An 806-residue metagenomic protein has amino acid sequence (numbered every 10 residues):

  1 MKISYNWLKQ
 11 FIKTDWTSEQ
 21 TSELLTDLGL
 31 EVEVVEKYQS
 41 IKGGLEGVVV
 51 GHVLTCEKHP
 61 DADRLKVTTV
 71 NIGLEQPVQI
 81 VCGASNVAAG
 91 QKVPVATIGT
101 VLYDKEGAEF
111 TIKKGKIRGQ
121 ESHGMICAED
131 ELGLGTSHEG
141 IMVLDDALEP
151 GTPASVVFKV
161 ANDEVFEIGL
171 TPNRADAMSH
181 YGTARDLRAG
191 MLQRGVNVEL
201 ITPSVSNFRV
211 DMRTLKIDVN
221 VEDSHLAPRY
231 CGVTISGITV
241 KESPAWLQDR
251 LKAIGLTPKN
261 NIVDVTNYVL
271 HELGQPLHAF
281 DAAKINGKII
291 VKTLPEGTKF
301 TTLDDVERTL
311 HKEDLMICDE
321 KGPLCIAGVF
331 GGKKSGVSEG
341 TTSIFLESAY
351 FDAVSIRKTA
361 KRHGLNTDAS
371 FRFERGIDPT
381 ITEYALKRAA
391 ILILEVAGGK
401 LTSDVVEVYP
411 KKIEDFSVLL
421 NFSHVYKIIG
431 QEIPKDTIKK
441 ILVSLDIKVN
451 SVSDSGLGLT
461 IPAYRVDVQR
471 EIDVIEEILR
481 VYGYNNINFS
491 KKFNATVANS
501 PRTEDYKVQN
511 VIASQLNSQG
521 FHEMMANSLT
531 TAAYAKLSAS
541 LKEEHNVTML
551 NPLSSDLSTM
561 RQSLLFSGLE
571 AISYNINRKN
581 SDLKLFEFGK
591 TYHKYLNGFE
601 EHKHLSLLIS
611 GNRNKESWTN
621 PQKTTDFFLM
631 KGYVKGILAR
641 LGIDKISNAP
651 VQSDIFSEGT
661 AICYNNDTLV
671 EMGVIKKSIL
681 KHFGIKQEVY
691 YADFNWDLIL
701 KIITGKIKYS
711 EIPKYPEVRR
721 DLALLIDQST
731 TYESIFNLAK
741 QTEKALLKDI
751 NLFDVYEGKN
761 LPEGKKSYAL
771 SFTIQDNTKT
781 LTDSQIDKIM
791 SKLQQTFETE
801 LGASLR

Functional and structural regions predicted by a protein language model:
M1-D211, F345, G364, D368 (+3 more regions): Phosphate-backbone binding interfaces of nucleic-acid-interacting proteins
K2, D27, S444-I447, D467 (+3 more regions): A carboxyl-terminal module marker
Y5, E23, D27, Q39-S40 (+2 more regions): Glycine/proline-enriched, intrinsically flexible loops and inter-domain linkers
S40-G44, N207-R209, T496-V497, P501 (+3 more regions): Beta-rich nucleic-acid/ligand-interaction surfaces
V49-I80, G151, A253, N260 (+1 more regions): Conserved mixed alpha/beta core segments that line enzyme active sites in large multi-domain catalysts
L74, G115, I290-F330, K334-V337 (+5 more regions): Class II aminoacyl-tRNA synthetase-like tRNA-binding/catalytic domains
R118-G133, S137-V143, A154-E164, M316-E414 (+5 more regions): Mobile "lid/hinge" segments at catalytic clefts and subdomain interfaces of large enzymes
V418-S581, R720, T773-N777, Q785-R806: Extended, well-folded interaction surfaces typified by the phenylalanyl-tRNA synthetase beta subunit core
